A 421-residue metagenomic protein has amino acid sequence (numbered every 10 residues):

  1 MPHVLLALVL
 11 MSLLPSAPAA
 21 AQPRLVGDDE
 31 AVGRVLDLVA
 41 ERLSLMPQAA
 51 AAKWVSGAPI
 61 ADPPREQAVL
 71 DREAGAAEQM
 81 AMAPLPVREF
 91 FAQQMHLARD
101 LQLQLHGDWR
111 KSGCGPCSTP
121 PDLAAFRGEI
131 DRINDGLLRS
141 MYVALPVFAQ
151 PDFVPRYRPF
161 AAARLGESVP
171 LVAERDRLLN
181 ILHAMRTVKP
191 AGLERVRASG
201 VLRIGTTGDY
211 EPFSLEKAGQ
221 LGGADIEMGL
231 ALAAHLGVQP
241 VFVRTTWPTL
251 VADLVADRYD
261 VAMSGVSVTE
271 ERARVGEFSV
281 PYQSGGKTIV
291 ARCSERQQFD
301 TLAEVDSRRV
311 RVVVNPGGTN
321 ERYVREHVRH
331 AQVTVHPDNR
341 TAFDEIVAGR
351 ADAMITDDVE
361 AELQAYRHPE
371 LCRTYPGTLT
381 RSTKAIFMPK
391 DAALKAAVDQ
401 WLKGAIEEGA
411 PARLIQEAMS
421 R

Functional and structural regions predicted by a protein language model:
P23-A61: Immediate post-signal-peptide N-terminus of mature secreted/exported proteins
V39, G208, R272, Q283-A291 (+2 more regions): Periplasmic-binding protein-like
S44, R203-E211, L221-H235, T288-D338 (+1 more regions): Bilobed "Venus flytrap"/periplasmic-binding protein-like clamshell domains and structurally analogous long
F91-G113, L230, A234, Q239-E304 (+1 more regions): Acidic, polar ligand-binding/catalytic clefts
H106, L145-D152, G318-T334, R373-Y375 (+1 more regions): Ligand-binding clefts/hinges and TM-proximal coupling segments of bilobed small-molecule sensing domains
V143-K189: Glycine-rich, aromatic-bearing surface loops/beta-hairpins
K189-V266, R274, V335, E417: Extracytoplasmic small-molecule ligand-binding "clamshell" domains of the periplasmic binding protein/Venus flytrap
E227-H235, C293-R296, A303-R311, N315-T319 (+1 more regions): Extended ligand-binding regions for polar small-molecule ligands
